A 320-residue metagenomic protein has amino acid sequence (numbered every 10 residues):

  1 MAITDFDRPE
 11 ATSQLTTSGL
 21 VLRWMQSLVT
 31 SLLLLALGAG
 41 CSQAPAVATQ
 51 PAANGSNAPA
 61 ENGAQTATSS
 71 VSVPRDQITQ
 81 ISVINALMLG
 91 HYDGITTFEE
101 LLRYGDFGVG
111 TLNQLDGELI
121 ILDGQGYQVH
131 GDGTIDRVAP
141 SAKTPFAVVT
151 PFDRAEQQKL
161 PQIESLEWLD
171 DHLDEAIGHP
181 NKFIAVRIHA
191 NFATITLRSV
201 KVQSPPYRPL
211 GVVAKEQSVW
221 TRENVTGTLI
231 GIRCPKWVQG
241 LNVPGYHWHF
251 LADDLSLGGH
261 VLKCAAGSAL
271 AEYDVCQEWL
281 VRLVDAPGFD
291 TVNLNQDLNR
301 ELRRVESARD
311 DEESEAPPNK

Functional and structural regions predicted by a protein language model:
M1-R23: N-terminal secretory signal peptides that target proteins for export/translocation
A39-G40: C-terminal motif of bacterial Sec signal peptides marking the signal peptidase cleavage site
P45-N62: Short, low-complexity, disordered segments immediately C-terminal to signal peptides in bacterial exported proteins
V83-A147: N-terminal low-complexity or amphipathic/hydrophobic leaders
V129-A176: A glycine-rich, hydrophobic loop/mini-helix early in the fold
E167-I232, Q239-L241: Long, positively charged binding patches that form subdomain-scale interaction surfaces for polyanionic ligands
V243-L251: Histidine-centered divalent-metal-coordination microenvironment in nucleic-acid enzymes
A252-N295: A hydrophobic, small-residue-rich beta->alpha segment in the mid-to-C-terminal subdomain of diverse proteins
